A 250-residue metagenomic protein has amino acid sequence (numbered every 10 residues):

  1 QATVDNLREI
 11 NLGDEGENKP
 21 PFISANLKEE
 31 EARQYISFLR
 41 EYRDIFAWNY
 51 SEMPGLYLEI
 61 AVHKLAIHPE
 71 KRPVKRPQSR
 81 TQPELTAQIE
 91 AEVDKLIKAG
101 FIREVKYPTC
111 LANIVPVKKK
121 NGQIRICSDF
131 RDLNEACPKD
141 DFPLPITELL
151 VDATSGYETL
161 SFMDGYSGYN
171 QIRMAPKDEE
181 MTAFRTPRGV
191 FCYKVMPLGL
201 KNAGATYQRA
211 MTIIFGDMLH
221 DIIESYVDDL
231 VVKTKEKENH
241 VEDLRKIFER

Functional and structural regions predicted by a protein language model:
Q1-V4: Cross-family signature of deubiquitinases and ubiquitin-like deconjugating cysteine proteases
L7-R250: Retroelement reverse transcriptase polymerase core
